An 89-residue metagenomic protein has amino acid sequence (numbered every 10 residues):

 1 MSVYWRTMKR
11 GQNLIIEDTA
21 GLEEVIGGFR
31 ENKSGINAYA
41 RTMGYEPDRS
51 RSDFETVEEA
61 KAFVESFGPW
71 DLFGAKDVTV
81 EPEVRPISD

Functional and structural regions predicted by a protein language model:
M1-A20, Y45, G74-I87: Negatively charged, low-complexity tracts enriched in Asp/Glu with abundant Ser/Thr
W5, L14-I16, F29, I36-A38 (+3 more regions): Hydrophobic beta-strand residues in large extracellular and virion-surface proteins
R10, K33-S34, A62, D77: N-terminal cationic leader/targeting segments used for protein routing and processing
L22-R49: Short aromatic-glycine-(Arg/Gly/Cys) micro-motifs in beta-strand/loop hairpins
Y39-D89: Mixed-charge, Lys/Arg-enriched low-complexity segments
